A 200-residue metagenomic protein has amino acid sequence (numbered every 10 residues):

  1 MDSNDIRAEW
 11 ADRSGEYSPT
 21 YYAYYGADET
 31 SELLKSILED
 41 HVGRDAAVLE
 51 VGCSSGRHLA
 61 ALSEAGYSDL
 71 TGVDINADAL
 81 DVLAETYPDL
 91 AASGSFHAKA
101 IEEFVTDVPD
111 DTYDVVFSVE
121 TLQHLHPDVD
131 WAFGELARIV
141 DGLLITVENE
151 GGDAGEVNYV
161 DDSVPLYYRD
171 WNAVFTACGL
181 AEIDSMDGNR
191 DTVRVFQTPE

Functional and structural regions predicted by a protein language model:
M1-D40: Conserved class I S-adenosyl-L-methionine
S55-G66: Conserved SAM-binding loop of SAM-dependent methyltransferases across substrates and taxa, primarily the Class I
N76-D78: Conserved SAM/SAH-binding beta-strand->alpha-helix loop
L83-A84: Conserved SAM-binding loop
L90-E103: Conserved SAM-binding strand-loop segment of SAM-dependent methyltransferases
F117: A conserved beta-strand element that flanks and buttresses the S-adenosyl-L-methionine
L125-E135: A short, conserved alpha-helix within the catalytic core of class I
D141-G151: Conserved beta-strand signature within the Rossmann-like core of class I S-adenosyl-L-methionine
